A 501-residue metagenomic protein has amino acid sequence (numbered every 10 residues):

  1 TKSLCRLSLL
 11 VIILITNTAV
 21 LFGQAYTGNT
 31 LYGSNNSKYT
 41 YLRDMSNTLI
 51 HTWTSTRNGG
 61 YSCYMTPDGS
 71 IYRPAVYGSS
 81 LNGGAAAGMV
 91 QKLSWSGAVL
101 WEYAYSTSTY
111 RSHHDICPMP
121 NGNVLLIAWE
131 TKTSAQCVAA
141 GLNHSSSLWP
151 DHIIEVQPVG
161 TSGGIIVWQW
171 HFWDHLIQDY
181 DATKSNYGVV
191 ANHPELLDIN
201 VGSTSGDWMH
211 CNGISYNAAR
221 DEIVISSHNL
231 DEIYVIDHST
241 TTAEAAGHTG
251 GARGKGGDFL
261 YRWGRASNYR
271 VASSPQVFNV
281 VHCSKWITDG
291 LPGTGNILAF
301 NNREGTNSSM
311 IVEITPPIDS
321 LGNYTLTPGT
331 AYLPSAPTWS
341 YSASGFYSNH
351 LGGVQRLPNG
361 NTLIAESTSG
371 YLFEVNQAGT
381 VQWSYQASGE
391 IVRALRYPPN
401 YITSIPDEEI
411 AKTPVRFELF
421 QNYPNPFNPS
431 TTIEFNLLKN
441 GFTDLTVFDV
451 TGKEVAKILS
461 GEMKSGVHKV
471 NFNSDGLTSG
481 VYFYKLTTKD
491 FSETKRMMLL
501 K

Functional and structural regions predicted by a protein language model:
T1-L9: Bacterial N-terminal signal peptides that target proteins for export
K2, I402-A411: Extracellular low-complexity Ser/Thr/Asn/Gly-rich intrinsically disordered segments
S8-T18: Bacterial N-terminal signal peptides
L9-L10, S79, P414-E418: Short hydrophobic "helix-edge" motifs at membrane interfaces and signal-peptide entry regions
N17, Y26, G293, L333-S335 (+2 more regions): A short, polar/charged loop/turn motif at coil->beta-strand junctions and beta-hairpin connectors
F22-T403: Histidine-/acidic-rich catalytic cores in large beta-rich domains
D44, I410-K501: C-terminal outer-membrane/trafficking sorting elements
